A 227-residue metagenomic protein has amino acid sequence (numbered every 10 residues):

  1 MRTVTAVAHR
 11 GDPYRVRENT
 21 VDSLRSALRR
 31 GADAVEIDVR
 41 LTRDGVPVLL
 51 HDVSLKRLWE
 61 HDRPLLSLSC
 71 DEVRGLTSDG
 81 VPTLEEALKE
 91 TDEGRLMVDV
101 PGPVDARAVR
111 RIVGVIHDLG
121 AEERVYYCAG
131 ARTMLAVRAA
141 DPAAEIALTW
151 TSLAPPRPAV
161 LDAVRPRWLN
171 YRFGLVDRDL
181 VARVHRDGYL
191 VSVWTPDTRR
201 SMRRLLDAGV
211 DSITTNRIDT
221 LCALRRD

Functional and structural regions predicted by a protein language model:
M1-D227: Phosphate-group recognition and catalysis centered on beta-loop-alpha active-site segments
